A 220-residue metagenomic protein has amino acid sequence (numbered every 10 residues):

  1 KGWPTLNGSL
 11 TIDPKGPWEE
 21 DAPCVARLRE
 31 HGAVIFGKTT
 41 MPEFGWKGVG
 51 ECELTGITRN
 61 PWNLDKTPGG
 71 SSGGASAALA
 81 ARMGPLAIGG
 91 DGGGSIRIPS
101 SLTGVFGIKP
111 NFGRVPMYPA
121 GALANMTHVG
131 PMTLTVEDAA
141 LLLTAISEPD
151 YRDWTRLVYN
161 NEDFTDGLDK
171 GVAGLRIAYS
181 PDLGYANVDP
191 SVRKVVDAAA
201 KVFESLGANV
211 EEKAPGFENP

Functional and structural regions predicted by a protein language model:
K1, G216-N219: Short, internal active-site loops enriched in acidic
K1-G93, A173, A199-K201, L206: Gly/Ser-rich catalytic/binding loops embedded in alpha/beta enzyme cores
F36, N209-A214: General small-molecule cofactor/ligand-binding pocket signal
E43-G45, S95-I96, N187, P220: Generic structural signal for helix capping and beta-alpha/helix-loop junctions
E53-G56, T103-G107: Short, hinge-like loop/turn segments at secondary-structure boundaries
A87-I88, N187, E212: Activation segment
R97-L102: Structural signature of FAD isoalloxazine-binding scaffolds in flavoprotein oxidoreductases
F106-A199, L206, F217: A short helix-breaking turn/cap at a secondary-structure junction
